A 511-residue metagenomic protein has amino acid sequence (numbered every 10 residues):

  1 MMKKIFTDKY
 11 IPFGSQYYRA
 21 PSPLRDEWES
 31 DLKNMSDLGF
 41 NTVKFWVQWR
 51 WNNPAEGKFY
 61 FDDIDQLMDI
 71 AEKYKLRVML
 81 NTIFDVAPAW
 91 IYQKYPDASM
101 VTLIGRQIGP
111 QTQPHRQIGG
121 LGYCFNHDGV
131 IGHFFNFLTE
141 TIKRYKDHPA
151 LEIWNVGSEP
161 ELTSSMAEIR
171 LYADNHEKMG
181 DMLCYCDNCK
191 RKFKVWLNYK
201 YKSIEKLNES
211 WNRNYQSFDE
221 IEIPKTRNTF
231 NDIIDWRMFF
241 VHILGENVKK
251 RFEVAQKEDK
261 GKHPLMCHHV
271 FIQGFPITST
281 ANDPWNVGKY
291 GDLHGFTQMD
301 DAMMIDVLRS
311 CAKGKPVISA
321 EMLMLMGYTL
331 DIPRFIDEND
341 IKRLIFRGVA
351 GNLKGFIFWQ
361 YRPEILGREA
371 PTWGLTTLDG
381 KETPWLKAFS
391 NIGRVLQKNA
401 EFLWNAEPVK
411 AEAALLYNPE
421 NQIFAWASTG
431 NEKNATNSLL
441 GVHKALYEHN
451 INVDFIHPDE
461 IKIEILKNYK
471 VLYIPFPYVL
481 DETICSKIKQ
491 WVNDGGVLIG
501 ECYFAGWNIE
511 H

Functional and structural regions predicted by a protein language model:
M2-E27, M35: Boundary/entry segment of secreted carbohydrate-active catalytic domains
K9-F13, G39-N41, E72-V78, D147-E152 (+7 more regions): Short, well-ordered coil/turn segments that N-cap beta-strands
F13-R25, W46-D62, P114-F135, G180-C184 (+8 more regions): The substrate-binding groove and active-site-proximal loops of carbohydrate-active enzymes, especially glycoside
Y18-R19, K44-R50, N81-W90, E152-L162 (+4 more regions): Short, solvent-exposed turn/loop segments enriched in Gly/Ser/Thr/Pro and often Arg
S22-D37, F134-E140, F275-V287, D301-I305 (+2 more regions): Short, acidic/polar
E29-T112, I131, L138-I142, R251-D259 (+1 more regions): Aromatic-lined substrate-binding rim segments of carbohydrate-active enzymes
G105-L293, T297, D306-V307: Polysaccharide-binding and catalytic clefts of secreted carbohydrate-active enzymes
G261, H294, Q298-H511: Carbohydrate-binding surfaces of carbohydrate-active enzymes
